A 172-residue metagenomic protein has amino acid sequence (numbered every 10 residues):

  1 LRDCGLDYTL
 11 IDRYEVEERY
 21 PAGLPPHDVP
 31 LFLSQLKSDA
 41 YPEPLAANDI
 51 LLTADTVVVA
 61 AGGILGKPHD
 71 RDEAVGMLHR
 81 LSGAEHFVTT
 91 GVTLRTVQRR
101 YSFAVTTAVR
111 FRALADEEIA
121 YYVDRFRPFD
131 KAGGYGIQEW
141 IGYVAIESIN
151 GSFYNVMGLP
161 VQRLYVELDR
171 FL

Functional and structural regions predicted by a protein language model:
L1-D12, F171: N-terminal G-site helix/loop of the GST-like fold
D7, E15-E18, S152, P160: Poly-acidic low-complexity segments
L10-E17, T53-T56: Short, conserved active-site loops that position catalytic residues or coordinate cofactors/metal ions across diverse
R13-P21, Y143-A145: A short small-residue
P25-L172: Anionic-ligand binding patches
